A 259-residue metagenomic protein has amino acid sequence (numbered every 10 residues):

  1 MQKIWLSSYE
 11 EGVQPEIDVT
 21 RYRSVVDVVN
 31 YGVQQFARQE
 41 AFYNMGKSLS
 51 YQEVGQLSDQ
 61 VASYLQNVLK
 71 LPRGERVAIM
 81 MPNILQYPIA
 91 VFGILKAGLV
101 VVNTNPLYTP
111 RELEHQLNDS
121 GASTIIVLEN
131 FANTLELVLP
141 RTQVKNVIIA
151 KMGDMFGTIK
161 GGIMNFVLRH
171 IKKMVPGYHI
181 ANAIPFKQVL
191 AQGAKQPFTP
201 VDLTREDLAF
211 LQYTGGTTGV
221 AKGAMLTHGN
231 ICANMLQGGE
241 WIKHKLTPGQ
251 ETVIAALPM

Functional and structural regions predicted by a protein language model:
I4, D18-A41, Q56, T199: A short N-terminal helical cap/helix-turn-helix that marks the beginning of AMP-binding/adenylate-forming
S7, V138-R205: ANL superfamily adenylate-forming
R21, R38-P72, A78-I84, P88-F92 (+1 more regions): Conserved AMP-binding/adenylate-forming core of the ANL superfamily
G32, V54, S58-V61, V77 (+6 more regions): Adenylate-forming
Q39, E75-R76, P82-V102, P106-P110 (+3 more regions): A short helix-loop-beta submotif of the ANL/AMP-binding
V54, V77, I94, I125 (+4 more regions): Conserved S/T- and glycine-rich ATP-binding loop of Class I adenylate-forming
V68-L71, G193-E206, L211-A256: Conserved adenylate-forming
Y108-R141, N234-I254: Conserved ATP-dependent adenylate/AMP-binding module captured primarily in the ANL superfamily
